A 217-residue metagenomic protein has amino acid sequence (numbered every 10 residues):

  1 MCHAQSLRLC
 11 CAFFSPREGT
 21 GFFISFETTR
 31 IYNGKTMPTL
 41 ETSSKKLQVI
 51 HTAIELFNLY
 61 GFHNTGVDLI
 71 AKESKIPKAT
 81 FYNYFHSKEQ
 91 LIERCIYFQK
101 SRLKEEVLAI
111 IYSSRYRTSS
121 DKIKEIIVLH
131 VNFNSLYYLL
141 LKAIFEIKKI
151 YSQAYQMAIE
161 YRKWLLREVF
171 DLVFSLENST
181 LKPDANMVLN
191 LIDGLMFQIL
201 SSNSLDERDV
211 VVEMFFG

Functional and structural regions predicted by a protein language model:
A4-Y60, T65-I76, Q90: Basic, helix-initiating cap at the start of DNA-binding domains
K45-L56, I70, C95-V107, V169: Generic hydrophobic, amphipathic alpha-helix propensity
K75-F85: Short hydrophobic/aromatic patch on the recognition helix
R94, L108-S135, V188: Hydrophobic alpha-helical connector segments
S101, E105, Y151-N178, K182-N186: Amphipathic alpha-helical packing segments from all-alpha helical-bundle domains
L129-Q156: Amphipathic alpha-helical segments used for helix-helix packing
K142, F174-F216: Hydrophobic/aromatic-rich alpha-helical bundle segments in the mid-to-C-terminal region
